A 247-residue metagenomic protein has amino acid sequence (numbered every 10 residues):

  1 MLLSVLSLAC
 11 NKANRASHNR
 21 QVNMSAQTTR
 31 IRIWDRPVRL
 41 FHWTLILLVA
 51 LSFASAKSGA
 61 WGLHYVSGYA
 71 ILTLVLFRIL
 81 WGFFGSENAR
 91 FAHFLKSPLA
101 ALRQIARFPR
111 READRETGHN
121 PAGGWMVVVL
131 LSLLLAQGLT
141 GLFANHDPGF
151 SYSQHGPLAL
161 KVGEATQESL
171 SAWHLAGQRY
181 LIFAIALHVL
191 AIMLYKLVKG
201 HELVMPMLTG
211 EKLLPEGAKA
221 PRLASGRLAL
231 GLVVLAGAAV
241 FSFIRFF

Functional and structural regions predicted by a protein language model:
L2-F247: Membrane-embedded alpha-helical bundles that constitute the cytochrome b-like, heme-associated redox core of multi-pass
